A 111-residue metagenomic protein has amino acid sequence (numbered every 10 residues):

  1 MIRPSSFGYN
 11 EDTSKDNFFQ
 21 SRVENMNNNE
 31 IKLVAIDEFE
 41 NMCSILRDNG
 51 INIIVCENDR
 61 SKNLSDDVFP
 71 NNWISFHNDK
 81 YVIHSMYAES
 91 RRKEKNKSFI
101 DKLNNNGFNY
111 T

Functional and structural regions predicted by a protein language model:
M1-T111: The feature marks the mature, well-folded catalytic cores of soluble enzymes
